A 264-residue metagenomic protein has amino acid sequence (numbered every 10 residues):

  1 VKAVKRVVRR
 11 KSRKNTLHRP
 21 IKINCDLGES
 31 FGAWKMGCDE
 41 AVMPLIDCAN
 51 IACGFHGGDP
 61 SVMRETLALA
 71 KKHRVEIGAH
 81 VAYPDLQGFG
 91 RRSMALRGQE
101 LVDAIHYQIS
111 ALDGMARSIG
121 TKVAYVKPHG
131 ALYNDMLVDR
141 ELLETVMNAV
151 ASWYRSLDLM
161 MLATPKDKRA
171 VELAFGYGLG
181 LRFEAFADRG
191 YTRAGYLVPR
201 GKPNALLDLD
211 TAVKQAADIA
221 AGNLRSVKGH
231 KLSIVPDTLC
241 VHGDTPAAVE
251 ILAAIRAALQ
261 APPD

Functional and structural regions predicted by a protein language model:
D26, H80, V126, V241: Conserved, mostly hydrophobic/aromatic
K35, D39, A49-H56, Q87-V102 (+2 more regions): Glycine-rich tight-turn/loop motif centered on a GG-T
E40-P44, E65-G78, R117-G120, A151: Acidic (Asp/Glu)-rich catalytic clusters
I51-H56, D135-V138, Y154-P165: Catalytic beta/alpha-barrel core
D85-G120, Y125: Glycine/small-residue-rich loop that forms an oxyanion/phosphate-binding "nest" at active or ligand-binding sites
D139-T145: Charged helix-capping and loop-helix junction motifs
T164-L224: Active-site rim beta-loop-alpha module in soluble metabolic enzymes
A248-D264: C-terminal helical cap(s) of enzyme catalytic domains, especially alpha/beta-barrels
